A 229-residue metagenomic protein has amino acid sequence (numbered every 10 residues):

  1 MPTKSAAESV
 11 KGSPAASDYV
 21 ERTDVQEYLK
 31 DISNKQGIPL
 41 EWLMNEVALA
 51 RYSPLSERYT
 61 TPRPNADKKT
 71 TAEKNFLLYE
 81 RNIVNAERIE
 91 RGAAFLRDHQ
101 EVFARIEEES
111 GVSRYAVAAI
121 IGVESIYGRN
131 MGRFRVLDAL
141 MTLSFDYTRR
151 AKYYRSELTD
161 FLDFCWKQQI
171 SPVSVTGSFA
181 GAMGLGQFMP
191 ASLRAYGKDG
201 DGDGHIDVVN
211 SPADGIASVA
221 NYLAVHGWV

Functional and structural regions predicted by a protein language model:
M1-R150, R155, D163-T176, G181 (+1 more regions): Cell-wall glycan-active module
D160: Short, conserved active-site entrance elements at the starts or edges of catalytic domains
Q187: Functionally critical loop-and-helix segments that line ligand-binding/catalytic clefts of soluble enzyme domains
